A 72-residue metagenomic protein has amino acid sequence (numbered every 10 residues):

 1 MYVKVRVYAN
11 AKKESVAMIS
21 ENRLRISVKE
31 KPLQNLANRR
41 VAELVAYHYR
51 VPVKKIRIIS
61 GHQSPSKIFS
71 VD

Functional and structural regions predicted by a protein language model:
M1-A42, V51-V53, R57-D72: Contiguous, often N-terminal, cationic amphipathic patches that form binding interfaces
H48: C-terminal catalytic core of tyrosine-transesterase DNA break-rejoin enzymes
